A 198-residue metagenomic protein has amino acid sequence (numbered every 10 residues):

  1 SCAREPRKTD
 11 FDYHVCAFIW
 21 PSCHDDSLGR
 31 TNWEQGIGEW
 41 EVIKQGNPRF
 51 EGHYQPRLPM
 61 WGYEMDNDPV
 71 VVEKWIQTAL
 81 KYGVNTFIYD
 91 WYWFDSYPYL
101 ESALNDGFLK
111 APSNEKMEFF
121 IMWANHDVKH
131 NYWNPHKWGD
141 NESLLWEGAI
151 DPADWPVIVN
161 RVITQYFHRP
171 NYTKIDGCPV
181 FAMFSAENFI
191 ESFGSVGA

Functional and structural regions predicted by a protein language model:
R4-A198: Glycan-processing catalytic domains of CAZymes
